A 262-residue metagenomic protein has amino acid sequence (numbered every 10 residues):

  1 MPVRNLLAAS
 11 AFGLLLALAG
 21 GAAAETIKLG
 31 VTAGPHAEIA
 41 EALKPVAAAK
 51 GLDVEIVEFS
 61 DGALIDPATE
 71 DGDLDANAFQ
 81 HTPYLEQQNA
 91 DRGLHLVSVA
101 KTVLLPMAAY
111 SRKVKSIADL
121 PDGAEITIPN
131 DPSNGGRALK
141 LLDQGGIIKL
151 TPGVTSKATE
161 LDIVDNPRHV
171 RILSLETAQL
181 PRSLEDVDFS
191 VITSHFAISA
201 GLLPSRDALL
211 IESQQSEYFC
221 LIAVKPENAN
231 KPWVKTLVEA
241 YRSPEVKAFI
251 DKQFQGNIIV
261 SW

Functional and structural regions predicted by a protein language model:
E25-G34, L52-E58, E125-I126: Short, well-ordered beta-strand elements
G34, E58-G62, G72, A76-E86 (+4 more regions): Beta->alpha turn/N-cap motifs
V57-P67, V154-R182: Short helix-initiation/N-cap motifs at beta->coil->alpha
G62-G93, A108-Y110, K115, G135 (+1 more regions): Pocket-flanking alpha-helical
Q87-V99, K113-V114, D186, V191 (+1 more regions): Ligand-binding "clamshell"
V99-K149, K247: A conserved helix-loop-strand patch within extracytoplasmic ligand-binding domains of the periplasmic binding
K101-S111, I198-R242, I258-W262: Periplasmic-binding protein-like
N134-D143, Y241-S261: Periplasmic-binding protein-like
